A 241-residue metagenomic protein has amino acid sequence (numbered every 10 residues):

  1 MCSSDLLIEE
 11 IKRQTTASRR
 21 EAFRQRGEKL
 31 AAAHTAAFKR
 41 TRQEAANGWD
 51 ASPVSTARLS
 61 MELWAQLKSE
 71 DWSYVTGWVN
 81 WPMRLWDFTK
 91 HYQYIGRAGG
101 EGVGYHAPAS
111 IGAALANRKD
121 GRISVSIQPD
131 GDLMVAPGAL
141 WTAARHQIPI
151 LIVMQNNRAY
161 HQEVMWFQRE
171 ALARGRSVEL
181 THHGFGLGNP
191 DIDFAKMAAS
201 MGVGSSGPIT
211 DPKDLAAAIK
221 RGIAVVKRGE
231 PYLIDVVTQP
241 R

Functional and structural regions predicted by a protein language model:
M1-K29: Glycine-rich, acidic loop regions that bind phosphate or pyrophosphate groups
S4-D5, P82-P240: Thiamine diphosphate
L7-T15, H34, F38, R42 (+5 more regions): Structural signal for hydrophobic packing residues in well-ordered secondary-structure cores of soluble enzyme domains
R20-Q25, V75-W78, D235: Short coil/turn segments at secondary-structure boundaries
R24-A36, V236-R241: A short, charged, Gly/Pro-tolerant segment at domain boundaries
E28-N117: Active-site diphosphate/adenylate-binding microenvironment
